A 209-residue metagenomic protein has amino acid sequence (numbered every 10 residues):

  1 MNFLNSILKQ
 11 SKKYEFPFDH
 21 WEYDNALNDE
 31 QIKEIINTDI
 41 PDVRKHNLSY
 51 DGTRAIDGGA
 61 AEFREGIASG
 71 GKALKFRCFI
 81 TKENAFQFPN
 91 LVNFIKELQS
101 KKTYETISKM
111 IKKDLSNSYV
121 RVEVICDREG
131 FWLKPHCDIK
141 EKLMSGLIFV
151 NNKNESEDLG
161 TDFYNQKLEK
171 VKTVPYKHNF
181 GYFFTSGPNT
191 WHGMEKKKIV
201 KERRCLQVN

Functional and structural regions predicted by a protein language model:
F3, K9-M110: Non-heme Fe(II)/2-oxoglutarate
F18, L143-S145: Short, surface-exposed beta-edge/turn micro-motifs
N90-E97, S145-F149, N209: Short, Φ-rich (hydrophobic/aromatic) sequence segments
K96, D114-S116, P135-I139: Short, conserved, surface-exposed binding loops centered on an aromatic residue
T106, K113-L115, E129: Structured alpha/beta reader/binder surfaces that contact nucleic acids or chromatin modification marks
K112-E123: A short coil-to-beta-strand element that immediately follows conserved catalytic motifs
I125, G130-L143, V150-N209: Catalytic core of Fe(II)/2-oxoglutarate
